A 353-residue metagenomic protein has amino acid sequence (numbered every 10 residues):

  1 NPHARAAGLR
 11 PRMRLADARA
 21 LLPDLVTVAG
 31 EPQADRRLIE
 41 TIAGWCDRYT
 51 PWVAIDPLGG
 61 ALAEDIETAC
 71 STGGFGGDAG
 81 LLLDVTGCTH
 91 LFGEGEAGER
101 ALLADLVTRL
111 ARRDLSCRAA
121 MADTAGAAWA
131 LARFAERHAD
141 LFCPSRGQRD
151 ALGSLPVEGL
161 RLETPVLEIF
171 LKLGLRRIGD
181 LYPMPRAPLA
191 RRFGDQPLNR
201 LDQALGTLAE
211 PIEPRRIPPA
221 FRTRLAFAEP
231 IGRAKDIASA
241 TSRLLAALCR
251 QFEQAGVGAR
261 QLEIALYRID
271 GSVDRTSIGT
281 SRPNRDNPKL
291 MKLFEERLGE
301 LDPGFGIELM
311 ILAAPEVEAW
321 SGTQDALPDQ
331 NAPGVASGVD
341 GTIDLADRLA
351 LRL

Functional and structural regions predicted by a protein language model:
N1-F221, P230-L353: Gly/Gly-Pro- and Ser/Thr-rich, intrinsically disordered tail segments characteristic of DNA damage-repair and tolerance
